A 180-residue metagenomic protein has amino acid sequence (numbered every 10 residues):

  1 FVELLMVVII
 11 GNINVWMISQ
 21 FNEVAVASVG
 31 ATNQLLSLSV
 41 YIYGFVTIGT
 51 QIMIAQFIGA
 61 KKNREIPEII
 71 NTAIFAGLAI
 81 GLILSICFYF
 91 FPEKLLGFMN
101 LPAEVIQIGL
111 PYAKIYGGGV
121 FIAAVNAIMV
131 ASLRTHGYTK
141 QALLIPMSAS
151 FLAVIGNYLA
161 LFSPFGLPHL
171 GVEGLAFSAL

Functional and structural regions predicted by a protein language model:
F1, I54-F121, F165-L180: Short alpha-helical transmembrane segments in multi-pass integral membrane proteins
F1-L5, I9, A113, G117 (+1 more regions): Hydrophobic faces of transmembrane alpha-helices in multi-pass small-molecule transporters and flippases across diverse
V2, I18, I54, L95-L96 (+2 more regions): Hydrophobic alpha-helical interface/terminus motif in multipass membrane transporters
I9-N12, Q20-E23, F57-A60, T135-H136 (+1 more regions): Helix-loop interface residues and adjacent transmembrane-helix termini in multi-pass membrane transporters, primarily
V15, V26-I86, A123-A142: Small-residue-rich hydrophobic transmembrane alpha-helices
M17-S37, A103-I108, V172-G174: Interfacial/gating helices of multi-pass transporter permease domains
I145-L159, L167-L180: Hydrophobic alpha-helical transmembrane segments
